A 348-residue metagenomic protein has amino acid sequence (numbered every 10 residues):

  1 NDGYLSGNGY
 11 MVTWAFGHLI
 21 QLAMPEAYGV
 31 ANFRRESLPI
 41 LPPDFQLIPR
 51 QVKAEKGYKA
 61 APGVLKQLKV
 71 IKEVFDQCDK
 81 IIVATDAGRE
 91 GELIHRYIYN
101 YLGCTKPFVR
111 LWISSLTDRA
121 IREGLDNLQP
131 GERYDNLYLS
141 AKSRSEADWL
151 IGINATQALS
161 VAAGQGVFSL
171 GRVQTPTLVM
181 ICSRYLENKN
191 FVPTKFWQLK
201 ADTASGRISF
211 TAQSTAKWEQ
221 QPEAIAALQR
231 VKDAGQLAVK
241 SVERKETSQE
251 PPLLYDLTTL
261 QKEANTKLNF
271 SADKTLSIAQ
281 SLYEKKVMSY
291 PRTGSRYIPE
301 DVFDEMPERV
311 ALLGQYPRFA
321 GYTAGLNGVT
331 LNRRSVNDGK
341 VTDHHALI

Functional and structural regions predicted by a protein language model:
N1-S145, W149-I151, G325-S335: Intrinsically disordered, low-complexity regulatory segments
D2-G3, G7-M11, F16-P62, F168-Q280 (+3 more regions): Long, highly charged, low-complexity internal segments
V74, I81, Y101-T105, G124-G131 (+11 more regions): Conserved, well-folded catalytic cores of nucleic-acid-processing and energy-transducing macromolecular machines
C78-I82, A162-A163, K240-T247, T258-T266 (+2 more regions): Glycine- and acidic
S114-A120, I278-M288: Short, conserved phosphate-binding/catalytic loop or strand-edge motifs used in phosphoryl-/nucleotidyl-transfer
Y134-L139, L150, K285-I348: Extended, highly charged linker/hinge segments and catalytic-adjacent loops that couple domains and form adaptable
S140-G171: Amphipathic alpha-helical segments of the small helical/lid subdomains adjacent to P-loop NTPase cores
